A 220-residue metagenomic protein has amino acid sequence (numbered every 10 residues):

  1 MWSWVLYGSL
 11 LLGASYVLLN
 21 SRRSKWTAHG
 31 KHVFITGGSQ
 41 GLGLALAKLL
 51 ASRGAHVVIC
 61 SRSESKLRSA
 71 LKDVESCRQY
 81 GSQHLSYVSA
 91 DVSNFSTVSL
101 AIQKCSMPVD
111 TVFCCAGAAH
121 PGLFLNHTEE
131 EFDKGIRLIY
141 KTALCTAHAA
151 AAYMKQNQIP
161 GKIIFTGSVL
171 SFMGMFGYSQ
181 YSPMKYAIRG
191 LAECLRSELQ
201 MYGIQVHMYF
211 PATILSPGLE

Functional and structural regions predicted by a protein language model:
H32, S39-Q40: Conserved glycine-rich cofactor-binding loop
R53-S69: Conserved glycine-rich Rossmann-like NAD(P)H-binding loop of the short-chain dehydrogenase/reductase
C115-H120: Conserved NAD(P)H cofactor-binding loop of Rossmann-fold oxidoreductase domains
L123-F124, T128-I136: Substrate-binding pocket helix/loop in short-chain dehydrogenase/reductase
A147, M184: Active-site helix of classical SDR
S168: Residue(s) in the substrate-gating loop at a strand-loop-helix junction that position the organic substrate next
S197-E220: SDR active-site lid
